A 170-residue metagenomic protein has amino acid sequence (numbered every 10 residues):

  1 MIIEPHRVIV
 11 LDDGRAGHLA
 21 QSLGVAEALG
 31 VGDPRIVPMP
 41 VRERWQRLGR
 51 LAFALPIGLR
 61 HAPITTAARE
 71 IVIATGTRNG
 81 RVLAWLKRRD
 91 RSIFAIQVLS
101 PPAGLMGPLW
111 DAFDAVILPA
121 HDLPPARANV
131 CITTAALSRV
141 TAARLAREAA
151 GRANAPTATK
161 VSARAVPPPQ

Functional and structural regions predicted by a protein language model:
E4-I9: Extreme N-terminal starter segment of soluble prokaryotic enzymes
V10-I132: Active-site and donor-binding regions of nucleotide-sugar-utilizing enzymes
D111-Q170: A nucleotide-sugar donor-handling region in carbohydrate enzymes
